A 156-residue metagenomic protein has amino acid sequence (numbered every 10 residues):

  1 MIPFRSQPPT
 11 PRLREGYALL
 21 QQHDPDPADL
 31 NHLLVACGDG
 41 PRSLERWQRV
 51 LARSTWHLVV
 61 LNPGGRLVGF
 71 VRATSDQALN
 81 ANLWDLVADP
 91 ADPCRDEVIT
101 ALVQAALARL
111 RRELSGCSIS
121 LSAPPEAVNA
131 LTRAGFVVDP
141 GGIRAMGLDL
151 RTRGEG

Functional and structural regions predicted by a protein language model:
I2-E45, G142-A145, G156: Short amphipathic alpha-helix that is part of the acyltransferase structural core
R49-V59, S115-S118: A short helix-loop-beta-strand connector motif used in the catalytic cores of GNAT acetyltransferases and, in some
V59, R66-S75, N80-N82: Conserved beta-strand in the GNAT
L86-D96: A short, internal acetyl-CoA/4′-phosphopantetheine-binding micro-motif in the GNAT/acyltransferase core
C94-R109: Conserved acetyl-CoA-binding loop-helix of GNAT-fold acetyltransferases
L110-A123: Conserved GNAT acetyl-CoA-binding A-motif
R133-G142: Conserved acetyl-CoA-binding loop of GNAT-fold acetyltransferases
